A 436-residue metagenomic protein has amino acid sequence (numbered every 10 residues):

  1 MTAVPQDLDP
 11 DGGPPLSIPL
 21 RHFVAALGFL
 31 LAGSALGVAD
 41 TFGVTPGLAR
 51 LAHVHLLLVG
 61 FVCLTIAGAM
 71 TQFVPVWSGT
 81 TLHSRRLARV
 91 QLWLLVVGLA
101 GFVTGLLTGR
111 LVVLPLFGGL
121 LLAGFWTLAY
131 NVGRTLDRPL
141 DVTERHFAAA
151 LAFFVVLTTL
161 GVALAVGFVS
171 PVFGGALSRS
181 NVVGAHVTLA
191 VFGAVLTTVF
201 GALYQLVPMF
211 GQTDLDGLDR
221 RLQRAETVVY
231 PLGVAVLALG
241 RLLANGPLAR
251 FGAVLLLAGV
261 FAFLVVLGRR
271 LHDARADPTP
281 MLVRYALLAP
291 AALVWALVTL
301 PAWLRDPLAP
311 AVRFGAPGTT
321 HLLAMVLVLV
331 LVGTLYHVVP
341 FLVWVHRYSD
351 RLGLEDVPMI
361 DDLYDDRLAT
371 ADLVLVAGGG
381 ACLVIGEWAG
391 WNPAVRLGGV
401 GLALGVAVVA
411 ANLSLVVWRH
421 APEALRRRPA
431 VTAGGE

Functional and structural regions predicted by a protein language model:
M1-E436: Hydrophobic alpha-helical transmembrane segments of multi-pass integral membrane proteins
